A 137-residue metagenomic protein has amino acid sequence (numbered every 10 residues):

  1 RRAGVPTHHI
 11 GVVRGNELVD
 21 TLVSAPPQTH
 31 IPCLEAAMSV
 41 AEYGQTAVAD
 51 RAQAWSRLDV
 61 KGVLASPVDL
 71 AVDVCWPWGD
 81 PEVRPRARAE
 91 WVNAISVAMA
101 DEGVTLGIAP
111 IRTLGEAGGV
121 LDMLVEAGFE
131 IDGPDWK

Functional and structural regions predicted by a protein language model:
R1-A100, G119: Hydrophobic, often amphipathic alpha-helical segments used for membrane interaction and targeting
P81-K137: C-terminal soluble interaction/assembly domains
